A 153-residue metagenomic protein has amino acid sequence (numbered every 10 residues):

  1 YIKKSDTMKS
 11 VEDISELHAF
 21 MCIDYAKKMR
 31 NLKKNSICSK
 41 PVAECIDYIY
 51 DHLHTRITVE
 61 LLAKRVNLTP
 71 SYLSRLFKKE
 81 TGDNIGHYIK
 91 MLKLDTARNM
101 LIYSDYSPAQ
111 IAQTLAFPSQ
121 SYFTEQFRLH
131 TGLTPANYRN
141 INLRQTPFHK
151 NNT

Functional and structural regions predicted by a protein language model:
K3-E44, D51, E60-V66, K79-H87 (+1 more regions): Short, Lys/Arg-enriched, Trp-marked, Pro/Gly-tolerant hinge/linker segments that flank
I46-D47, D51, R56-E60, L68 (+2 more regions): Terminal helix-turn-helix DNA-binding modules in bacterial transcription factors
V66-Y72: Ampipathic, surface-exposed secondary-structure segments
L73, F77, Y122-F123, F127: Short hydrophobic/aromatic patch on the recognition helix
